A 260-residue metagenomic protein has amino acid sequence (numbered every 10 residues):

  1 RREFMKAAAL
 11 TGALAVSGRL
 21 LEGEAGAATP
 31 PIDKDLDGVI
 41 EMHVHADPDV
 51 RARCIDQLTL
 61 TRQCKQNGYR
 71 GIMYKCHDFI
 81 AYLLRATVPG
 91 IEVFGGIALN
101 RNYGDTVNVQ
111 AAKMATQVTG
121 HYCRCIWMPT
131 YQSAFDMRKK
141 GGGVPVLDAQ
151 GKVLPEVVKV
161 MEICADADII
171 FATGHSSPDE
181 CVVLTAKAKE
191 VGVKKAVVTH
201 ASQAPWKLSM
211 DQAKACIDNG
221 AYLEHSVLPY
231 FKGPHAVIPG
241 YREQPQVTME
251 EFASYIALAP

Functional and structural regions predicted by a protein language model:
E3-E24: N-terminal export signals
R19-I40: C-terminal segment of N-terminal export signals and the immediately downstream linker at the start of the mature
L36-I55: Di-metal (Zn2+ and/or Mg2+/Mn2+) metal-binding site signature of metallo-dependent hydrolases with the MBL/beta-CASP
E41, H45, T59-Y82, I91-R101 (+4 more regions): Divalent metal-dependent hydrolysis catalytic cores, especially in the metallo-beta-lactamase
D47-V50, D78-L83, R101-Y103, S133-D136 (+3 more regions): Active-site environment of divalent metal-dependent phosphoester hydrolases
A52, Y82-V88, D105-A111: Metal-dependent catalytic neighborhoods of phosphoester/phosphodiester hydrolases
N102-V198, A215, A221-E224: Extended substrate/RNA-proximal surfaces in nucleic-acid metabolism proteins
C125, I163, L184, E190-V197 (+1 more regions): Active-site-adjacent C-terminal substructures of enzyme catalytic domains
